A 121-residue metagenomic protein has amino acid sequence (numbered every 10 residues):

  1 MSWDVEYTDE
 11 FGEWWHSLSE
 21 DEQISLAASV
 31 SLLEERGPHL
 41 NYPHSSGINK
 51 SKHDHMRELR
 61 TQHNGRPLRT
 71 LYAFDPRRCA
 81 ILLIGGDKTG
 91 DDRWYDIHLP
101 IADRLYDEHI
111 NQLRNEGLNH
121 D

Functional and structural regions predicted by a protein language model:
M1-P67, P76-A80, D87-D121: Basic, Lys/Arg-enriched alpha-helical interface segments
